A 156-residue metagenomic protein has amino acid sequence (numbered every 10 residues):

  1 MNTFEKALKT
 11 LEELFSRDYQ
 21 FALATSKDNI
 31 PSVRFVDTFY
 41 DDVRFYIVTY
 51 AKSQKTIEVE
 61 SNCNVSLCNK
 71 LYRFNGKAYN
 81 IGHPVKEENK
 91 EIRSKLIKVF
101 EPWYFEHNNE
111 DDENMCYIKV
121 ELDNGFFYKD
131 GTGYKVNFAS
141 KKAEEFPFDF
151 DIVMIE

Functional and structural regions predicted by a protein language model:
M1-F21, E145-F148: Extreme N-terminal tail/first-helix region
E13-D28, N64-C68: A short, Trp-centered hydrophobic/proline-enriched beta-strand micro-motif
D18, P31-R34, N62, D112-M115: Short beta-strand-initiation
P31, F45-Y46, G125: Hydrophobic residues embedded in beta-strands of well-ordered beta-sheets
D37-F39, K119: Well-ordered beta-strand positions
F39-R73: A short mixed-secondary-structure module that forms the rim of ligand-binding clefts
R73, K77-E156: Charged, gly/pro-rich active-site loop segments
